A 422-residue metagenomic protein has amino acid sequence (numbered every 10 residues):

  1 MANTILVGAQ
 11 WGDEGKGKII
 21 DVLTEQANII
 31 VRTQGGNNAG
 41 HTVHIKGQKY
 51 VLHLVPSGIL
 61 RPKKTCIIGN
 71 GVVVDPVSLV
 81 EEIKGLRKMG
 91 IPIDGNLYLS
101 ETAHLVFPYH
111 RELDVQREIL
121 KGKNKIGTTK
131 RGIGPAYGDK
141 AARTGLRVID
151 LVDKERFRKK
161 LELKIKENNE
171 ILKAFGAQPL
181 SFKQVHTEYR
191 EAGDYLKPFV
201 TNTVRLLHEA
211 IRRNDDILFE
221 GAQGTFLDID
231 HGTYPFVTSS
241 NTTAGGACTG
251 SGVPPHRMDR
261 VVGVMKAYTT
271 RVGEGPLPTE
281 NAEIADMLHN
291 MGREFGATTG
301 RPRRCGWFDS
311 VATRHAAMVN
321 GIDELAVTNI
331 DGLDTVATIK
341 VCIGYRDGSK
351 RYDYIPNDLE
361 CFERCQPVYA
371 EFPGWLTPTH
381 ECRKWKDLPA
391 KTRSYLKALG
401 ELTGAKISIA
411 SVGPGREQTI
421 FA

Functional and structural regions predicted by a protein language model:
M1-A422: Non-transmembrane, aqueous-exposed alpha-helical and coiled segments at domain scale
